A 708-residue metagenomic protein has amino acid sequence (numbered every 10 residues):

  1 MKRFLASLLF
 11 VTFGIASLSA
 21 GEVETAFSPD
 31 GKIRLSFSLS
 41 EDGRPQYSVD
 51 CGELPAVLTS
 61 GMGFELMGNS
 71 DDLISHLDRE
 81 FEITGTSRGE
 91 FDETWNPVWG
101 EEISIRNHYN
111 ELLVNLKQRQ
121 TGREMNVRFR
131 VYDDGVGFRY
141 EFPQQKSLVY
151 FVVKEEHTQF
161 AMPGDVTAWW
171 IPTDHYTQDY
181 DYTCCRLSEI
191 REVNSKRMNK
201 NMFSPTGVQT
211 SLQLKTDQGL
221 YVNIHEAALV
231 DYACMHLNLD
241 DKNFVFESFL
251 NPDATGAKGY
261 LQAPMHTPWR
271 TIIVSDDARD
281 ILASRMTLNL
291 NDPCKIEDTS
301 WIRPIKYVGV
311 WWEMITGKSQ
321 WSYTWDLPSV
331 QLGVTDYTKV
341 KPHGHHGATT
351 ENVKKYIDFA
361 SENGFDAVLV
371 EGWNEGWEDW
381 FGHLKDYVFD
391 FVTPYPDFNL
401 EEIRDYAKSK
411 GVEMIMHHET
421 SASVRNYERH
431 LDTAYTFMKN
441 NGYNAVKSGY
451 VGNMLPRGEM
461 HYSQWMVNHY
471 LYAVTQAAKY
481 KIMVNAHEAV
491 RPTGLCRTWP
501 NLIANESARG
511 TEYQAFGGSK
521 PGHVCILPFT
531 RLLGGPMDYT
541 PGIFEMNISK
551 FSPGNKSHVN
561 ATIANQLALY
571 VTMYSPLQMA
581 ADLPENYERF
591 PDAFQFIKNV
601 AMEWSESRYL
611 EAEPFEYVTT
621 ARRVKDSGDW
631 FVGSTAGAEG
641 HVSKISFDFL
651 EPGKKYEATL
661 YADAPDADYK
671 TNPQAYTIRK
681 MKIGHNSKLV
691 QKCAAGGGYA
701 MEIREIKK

Functional and structural regions predicted by a protein language model:
M1-V23: Bacterial Sec-dependent N-terminal signal peptides
V23-E297: N-terminal accessory beta-strand-rich subdomains and adjacent acidic, glycine-rich linkers that precede catalytic cores
V98-R106, F594-R622: Edge strands and adjacent loops of beta-rich recognition modules
Q262-I357, N363, A367: An acidic-aromatic substrate-binding cleft motif
E371-H558, T562: Aromatic- and carboxylate-enriched substrate-binding clefts and catalytic-loop regions of carbohydrate-active enzymes
A564-E611: Catalytic cores of secreted or luminal carbohydrate-active enzymes
P614-Y656, A700-E702: Carbohydrate-binding surface patches
K680-K708: C-terminal beta-strand-rich structural cap/linker in extracellular carbohydrate-active enzymes
